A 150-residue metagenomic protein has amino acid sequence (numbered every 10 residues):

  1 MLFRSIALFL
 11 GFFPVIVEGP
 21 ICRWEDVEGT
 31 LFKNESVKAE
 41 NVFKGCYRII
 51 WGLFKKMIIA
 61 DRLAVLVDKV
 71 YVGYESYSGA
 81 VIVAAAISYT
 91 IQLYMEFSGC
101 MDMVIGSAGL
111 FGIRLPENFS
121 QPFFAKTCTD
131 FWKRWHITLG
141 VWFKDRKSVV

Functional and structural regions predicted by a protein language model:
M1-V150: Membrane-embedded transmembrane alpha-helical bundles that form the catalytic cores of multi-pass lipid-modifying
